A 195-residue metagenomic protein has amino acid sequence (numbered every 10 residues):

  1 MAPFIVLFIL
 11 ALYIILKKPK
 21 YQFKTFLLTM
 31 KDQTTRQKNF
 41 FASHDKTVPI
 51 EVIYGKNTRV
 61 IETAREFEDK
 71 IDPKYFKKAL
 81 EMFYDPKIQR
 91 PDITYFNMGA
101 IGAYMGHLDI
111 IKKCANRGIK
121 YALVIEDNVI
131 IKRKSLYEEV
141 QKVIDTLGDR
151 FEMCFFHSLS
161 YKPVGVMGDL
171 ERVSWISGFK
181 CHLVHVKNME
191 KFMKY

Functional and structural regions predicted by a protein language model:
I5-I125, V129-Y195: An acidic/histidine-cluster motif and surrounding catalytic segment that typifies divalent-metal-assisted enzyme active
